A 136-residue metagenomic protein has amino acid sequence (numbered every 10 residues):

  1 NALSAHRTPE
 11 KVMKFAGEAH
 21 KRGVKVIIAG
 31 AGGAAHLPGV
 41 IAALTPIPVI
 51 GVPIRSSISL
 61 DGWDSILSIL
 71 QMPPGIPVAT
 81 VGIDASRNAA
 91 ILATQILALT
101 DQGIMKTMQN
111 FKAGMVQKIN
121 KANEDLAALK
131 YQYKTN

Functional and structural regions predicted by a protein language model:
N1-A5, G30, V52-R55, V81-G82: Glycine- and other small-residue-rich loops at beta-strand/loop junctions that grip anionic moieties
A2-R22: N-terminal beta-loop-helix "entrance" segment that forms/cooperates in small-molecule cofactor or anionic ligand
T8-E10, A31-V40, S59-W63, S86-A90: Short glycine/serine/threonine-rich phosphate/pyrophosphate-binding segments that cradle anionic phosphate groups
K11, V40-A43, P48, S68-I69 (+1 more regions): Residue-level recognition of specific faces of alpha-helices
M13-A16, P38, A42, L67 (+1 more regions): Predominant activation on well-ordered alpha-helical scaffold segments within soluble catalytic domains
F15-I54: Glycine-rich phosphate-binding loop
D61-N136: C-terminal binding/interaction regions
